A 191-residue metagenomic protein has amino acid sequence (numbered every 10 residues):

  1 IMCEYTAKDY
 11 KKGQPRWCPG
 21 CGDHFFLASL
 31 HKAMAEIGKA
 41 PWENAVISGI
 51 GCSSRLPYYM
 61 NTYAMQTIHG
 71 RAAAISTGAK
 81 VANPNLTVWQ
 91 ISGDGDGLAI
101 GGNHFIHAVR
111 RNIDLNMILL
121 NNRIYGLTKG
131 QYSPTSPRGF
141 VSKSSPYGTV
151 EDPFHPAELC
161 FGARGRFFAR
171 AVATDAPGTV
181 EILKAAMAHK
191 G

Functional and structural regions predicted by a protein language model:
C3, A7-I68: Active-site diphosphate/adenylate-binding microenvironment
G13, A40-N44, A82-V88, R110-N116 (+3 more regions): Short coil/turn connectors at secondary-structure junctions
W17-P19, Q90-S92, F167-V172: Short catalytic-loop micro-motif centered on adjacent basic/acidic residues
G22-S29, P41, G70, A74 (+4 more regions): Conserved active-site and cofactor/substrate-binding residues in soluble primary-metabolism enzymes
A35, T62-M65, F105-H107, S133-P134 (+1 more regions): Short, solvent-exposed amphipathic alpha-helical segments in soluble enzyme and RNA/protein-processing domains
C52-G126, E181: Thiamine diphosphate
G126-Y132: Glycine-rich, charge-decorated loop segments at or immediately adjacent to ligand/cofactor-binding or catalytic sites
S133-H189: Conserved thiamine diphosphate
